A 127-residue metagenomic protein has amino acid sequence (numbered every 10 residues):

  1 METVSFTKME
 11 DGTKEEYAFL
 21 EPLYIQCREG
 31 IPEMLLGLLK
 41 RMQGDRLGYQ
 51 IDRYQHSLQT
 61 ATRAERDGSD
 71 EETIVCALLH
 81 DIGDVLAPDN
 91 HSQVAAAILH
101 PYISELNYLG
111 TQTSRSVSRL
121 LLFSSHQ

Functional and structural regions predicted by a protein language model:
M1-Q127: Metal-dependent phosphohydrolase cores
